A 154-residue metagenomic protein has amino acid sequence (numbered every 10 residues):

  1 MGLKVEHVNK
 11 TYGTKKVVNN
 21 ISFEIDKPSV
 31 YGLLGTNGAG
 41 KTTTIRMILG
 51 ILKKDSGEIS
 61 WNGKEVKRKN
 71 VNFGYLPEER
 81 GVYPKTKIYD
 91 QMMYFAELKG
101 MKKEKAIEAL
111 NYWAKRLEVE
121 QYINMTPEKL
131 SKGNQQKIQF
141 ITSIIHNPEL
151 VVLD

Functional and structural regions predicted by a protein language model:
T36-G40: Walker A (P-loop) phosphate-binding loop of ABC-type ATPase nucleotide-binding domains
G57-V71: Conserved ABC transporter NBD signature motif
E79, K85-L98: Q-loop/switch helix immediately C-terminal to the Walker
M93, E97, E104-Y122: Conserved ABC ATPase "signature" region
T126-L130: Conserved ABC ATPase signature
F140: Hydrophobic anchor residue at the start of the ABC signature
